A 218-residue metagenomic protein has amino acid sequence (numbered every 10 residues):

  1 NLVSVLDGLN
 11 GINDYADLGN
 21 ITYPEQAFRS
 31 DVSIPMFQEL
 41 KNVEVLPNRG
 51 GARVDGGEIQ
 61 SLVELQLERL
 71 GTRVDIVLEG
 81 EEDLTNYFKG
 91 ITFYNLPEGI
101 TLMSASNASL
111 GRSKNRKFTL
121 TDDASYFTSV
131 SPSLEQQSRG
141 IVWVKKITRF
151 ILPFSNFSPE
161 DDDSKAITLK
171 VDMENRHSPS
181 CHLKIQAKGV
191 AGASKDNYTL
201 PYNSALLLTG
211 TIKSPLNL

Functional and structural regions predicted by a protein language model:
N1-D83: Short, low-hydrophobicity acidic/polar segments
N1-G8, V54-D55, E64-Q66, R73-V77 (+1 more regions): Tryptophan-paired
G51, D83-N86, T211-S214: Short amphipathic alpha-helical segments with coiled-coil-like heptad repeat character
S204-L218: Intrinsically disordered, low-complexity repeat and linker tracts
